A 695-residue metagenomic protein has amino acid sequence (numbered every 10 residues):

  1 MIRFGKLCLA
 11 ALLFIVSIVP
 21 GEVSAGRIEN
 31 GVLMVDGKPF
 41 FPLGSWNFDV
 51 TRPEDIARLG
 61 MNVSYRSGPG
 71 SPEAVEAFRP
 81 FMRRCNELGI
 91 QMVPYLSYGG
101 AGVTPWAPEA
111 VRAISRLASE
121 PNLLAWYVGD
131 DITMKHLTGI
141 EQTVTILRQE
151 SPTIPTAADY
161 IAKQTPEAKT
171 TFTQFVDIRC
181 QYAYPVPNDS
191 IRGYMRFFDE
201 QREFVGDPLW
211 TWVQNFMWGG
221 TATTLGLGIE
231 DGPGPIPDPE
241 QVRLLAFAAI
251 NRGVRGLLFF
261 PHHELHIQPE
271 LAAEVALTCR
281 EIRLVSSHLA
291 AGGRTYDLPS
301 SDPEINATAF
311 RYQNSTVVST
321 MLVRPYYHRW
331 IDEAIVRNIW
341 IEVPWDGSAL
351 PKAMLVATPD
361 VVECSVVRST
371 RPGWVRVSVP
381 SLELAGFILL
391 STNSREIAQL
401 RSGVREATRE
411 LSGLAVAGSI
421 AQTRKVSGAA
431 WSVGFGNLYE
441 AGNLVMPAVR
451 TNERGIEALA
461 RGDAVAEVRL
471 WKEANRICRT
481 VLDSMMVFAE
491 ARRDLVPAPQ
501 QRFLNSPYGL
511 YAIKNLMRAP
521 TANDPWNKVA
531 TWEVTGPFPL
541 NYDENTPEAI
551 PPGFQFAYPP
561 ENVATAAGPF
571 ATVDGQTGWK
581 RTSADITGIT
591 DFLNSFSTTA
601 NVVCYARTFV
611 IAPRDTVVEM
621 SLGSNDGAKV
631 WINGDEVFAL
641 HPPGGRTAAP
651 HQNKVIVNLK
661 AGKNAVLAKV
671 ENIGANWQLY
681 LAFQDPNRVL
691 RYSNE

Functional and structural regions predicted by a protein language model:
C8-I18: Bacterial N-terminal signal peptides
V23-G347, V361-E383: Glycan-processing catalytic domains of CAZymes
A291, P497-T590, L667-E695: Accessory carbohydrate-binding/adhesion or oligomerization-edge regions at the termini of glycan-active proteins
Q313-E457, V465-E490: C-terminal beta-sandwich/jelly-roll accessory domains of carbohydrate-active enzymes
R337, T616, K660-G662: A glycine-anchored, Pro-Gly-centered beta-turn/N-cap motif
A600-V610: Short beta-strands within extracellular/lumenal beta-sheet-rich domains
A612, T616-W631, V666: Aromatic-lined ligand-binding clefts that engage carbohydrates, nucleic acids, or primary amines
I632-A682: Beta-strand-rich ligand-recognition modules
